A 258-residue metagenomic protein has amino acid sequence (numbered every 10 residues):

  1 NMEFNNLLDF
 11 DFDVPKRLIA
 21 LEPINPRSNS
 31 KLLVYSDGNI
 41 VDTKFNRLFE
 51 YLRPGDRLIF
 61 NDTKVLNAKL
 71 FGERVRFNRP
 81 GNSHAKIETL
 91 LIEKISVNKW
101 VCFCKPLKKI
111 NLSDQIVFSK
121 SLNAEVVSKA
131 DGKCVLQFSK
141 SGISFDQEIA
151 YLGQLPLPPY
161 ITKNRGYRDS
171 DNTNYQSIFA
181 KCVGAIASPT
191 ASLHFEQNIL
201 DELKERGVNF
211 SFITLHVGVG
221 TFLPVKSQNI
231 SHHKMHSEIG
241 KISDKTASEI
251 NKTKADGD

Functional and structural regions predicted by a protein language model:
M2-D258: A cross-family signal for N-terminal binding/gating loops and helix N-caps that shape access to the active site
